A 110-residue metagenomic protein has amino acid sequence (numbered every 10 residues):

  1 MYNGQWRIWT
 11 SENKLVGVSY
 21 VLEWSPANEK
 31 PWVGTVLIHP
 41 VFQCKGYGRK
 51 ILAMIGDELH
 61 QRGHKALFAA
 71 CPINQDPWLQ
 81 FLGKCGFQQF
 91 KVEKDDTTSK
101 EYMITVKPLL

Functional and structural regions predicted by a protein language model:
M1-G34, H39-V41, L52-M54, E58 (+2 more regions): Acetyl-CoA-dependent GNAT
N28-K30, A66, K100-Y102: A generic structural signal for beta-strand entry/edge sites
H39-V41, K45, N74: Active-site acidic-Proline motif in GNAT/NAT acetyltransferases
R49: Residues forming the Rossmann-fold NAD(P)(H) cofactor-binding site
L59-C71: Conserved GNAT acetyl-CoA-binding A-motif
R62, K84-C85: Structural motif
A70-P72, G86-I104: Conserved catalytic-core motifs of GNAT/GCN5-like acyltransferases
